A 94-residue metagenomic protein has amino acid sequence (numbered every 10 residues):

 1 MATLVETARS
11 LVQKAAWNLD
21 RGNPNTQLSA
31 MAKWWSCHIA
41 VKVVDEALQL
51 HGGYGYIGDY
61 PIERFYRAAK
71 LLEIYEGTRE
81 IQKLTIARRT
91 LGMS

Functional and structural regions predicted by a protein language model:
M1-S94: Alpha-helical interface subdomain recognition
